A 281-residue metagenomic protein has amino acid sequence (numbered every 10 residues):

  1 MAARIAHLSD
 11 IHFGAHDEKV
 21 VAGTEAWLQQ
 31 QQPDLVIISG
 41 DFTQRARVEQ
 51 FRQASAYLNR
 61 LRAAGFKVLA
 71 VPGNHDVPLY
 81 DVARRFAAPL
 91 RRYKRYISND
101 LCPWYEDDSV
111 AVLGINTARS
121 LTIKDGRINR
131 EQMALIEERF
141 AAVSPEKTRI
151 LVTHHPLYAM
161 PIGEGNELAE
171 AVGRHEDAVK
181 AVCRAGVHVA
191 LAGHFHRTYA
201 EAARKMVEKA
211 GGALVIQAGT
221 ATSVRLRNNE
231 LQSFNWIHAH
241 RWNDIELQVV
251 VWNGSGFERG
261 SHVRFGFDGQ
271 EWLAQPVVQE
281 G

Functional and structural regions predicted by a protein language model:
M1-A6, P103-G114, S144-T148, K209-L214: Beta-strand-turn-beta hairpins that frame and shape the catalytic cleft of phosphate-ester-processing enzymes
M1-E18, I128, Q132-V172, F265-G281: Mobile, glycine- and charge-enriched loop segments and immediately flanking short secondary-structure elements within
M1-R60, Y80, L101: N-terminal active-site segment of His-dependent metallophosphoesterases
L8-S9, V36-D41, K67-N74, N116 (+3 more regions): Active-site neighborhood of phospho(di)ester-bond hydrolases with catalytic His/Asp-centered motifs
G14-K19, Q44-R47, V71-V82, S120-K124 (+3 more regions): Active-site environment of divalent metal-dependent phosphoester hydrolases
Q53-E138, V143, A181, W236: Extended active-site neighborhood of metal-dependent phosphoesterases/phosphodiesterases
N166-W242: Conserved beta-sheet core of the metallophosphoesterase superfamily
H238-G281: A short C-terminal boundary segment appended to hydrolase-like catalytic domains
